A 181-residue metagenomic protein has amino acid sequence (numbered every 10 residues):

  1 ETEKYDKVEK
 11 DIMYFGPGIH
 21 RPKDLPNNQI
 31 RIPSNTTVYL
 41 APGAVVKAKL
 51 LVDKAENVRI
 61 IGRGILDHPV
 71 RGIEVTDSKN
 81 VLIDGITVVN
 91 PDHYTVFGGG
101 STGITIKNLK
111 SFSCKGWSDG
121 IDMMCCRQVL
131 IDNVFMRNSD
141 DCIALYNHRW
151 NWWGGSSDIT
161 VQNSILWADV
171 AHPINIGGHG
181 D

Functional and structural regions predicted by a protein language model:
E1-S34, A44-R59, R63-V70: Extracellular "leader-to-stem" segments immediately downstream of a signal peptide or signal-anchor in secreted/lumenal
K23-N27, S118-G120, H148-N151: Short, recurring structural edge motifs at helix starts
Q29, K49, G72, Y94-T95 (+3 more regions): Structural detector of coil-to-beta-strand junctions
N35-T37, P42, E56-L66, K79-N90 (+4 more regions): Right-handed parallel beta-helix
